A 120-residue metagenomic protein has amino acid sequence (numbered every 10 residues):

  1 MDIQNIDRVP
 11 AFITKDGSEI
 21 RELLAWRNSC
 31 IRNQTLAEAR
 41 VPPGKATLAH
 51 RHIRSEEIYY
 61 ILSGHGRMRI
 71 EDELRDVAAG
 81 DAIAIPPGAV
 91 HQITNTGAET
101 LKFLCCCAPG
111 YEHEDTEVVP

Functional and structural regions predicted by a protein language model:
M1-Q34, L48, D115-P120: A short, N-terminal "cap"/entry segment at the start of jelly-roll beta-barrel domains of the cupin/DSBH fold
E22, A37-H52: Conserved short histidine dyad/triad with adjacent acidic residue
K45, R54, E73, A89-V90 (+1 more regions): A generic "binding-loop/recognition-motif" signal
A46-L48, R67, I83, P87-I93: Histidine-centered metal-chelating micro-motifs
T47-I53, T94-T96, T116: Short histidine-centered beta-strand/loop micro-motifs that create catalytic or ligand/metal-coordination sites
R54-E56, I61-G66: Glycine- and acidic-residue-biased ligand/ion/polar-headgroup-sensing regions
D72-P87: Short acidic-glycine-tyrosine-enriched beta hairpin
P87-H113: Ligand-binding loop in jelly-roll beta-barrel domains
